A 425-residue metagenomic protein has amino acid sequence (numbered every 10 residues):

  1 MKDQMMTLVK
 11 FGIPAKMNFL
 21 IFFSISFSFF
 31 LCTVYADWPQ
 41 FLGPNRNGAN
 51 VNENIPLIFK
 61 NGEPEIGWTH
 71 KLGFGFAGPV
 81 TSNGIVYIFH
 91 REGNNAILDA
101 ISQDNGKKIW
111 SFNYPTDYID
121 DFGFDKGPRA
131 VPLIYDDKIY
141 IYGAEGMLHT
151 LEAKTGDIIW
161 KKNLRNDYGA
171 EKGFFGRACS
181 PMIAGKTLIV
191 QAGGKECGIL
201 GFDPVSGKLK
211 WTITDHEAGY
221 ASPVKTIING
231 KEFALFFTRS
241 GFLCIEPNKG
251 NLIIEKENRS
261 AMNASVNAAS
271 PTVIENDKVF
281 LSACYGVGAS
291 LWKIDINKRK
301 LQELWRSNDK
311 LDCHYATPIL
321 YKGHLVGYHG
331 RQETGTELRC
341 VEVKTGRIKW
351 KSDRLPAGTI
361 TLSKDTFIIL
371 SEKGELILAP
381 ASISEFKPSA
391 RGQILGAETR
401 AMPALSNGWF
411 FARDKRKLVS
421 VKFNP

Functional and structural regions predicted by a protein language model:
M1-M17: N-terminal secretory signal peptides that target proteins for export/translocation
K2-D3, C32, K293: Short intrinsically disordered, low-complexity coil segments enriched in acidic
V9-G12, I21, C32, G67 (+1 more regions): Compositionally biased amphipathic helical and low-complexity segments enriched in hydrophobic
I13-K16, I25, A36: Intrinsic disorder/low-complexity segments in short proteins, especially the signal peptide and propeptide regions
N18-F30: Bacterial N-terminal signal peptides
Y35-P425: Noncatalytic, solvent-exposed loop/strand surfaces of beta-propeller-type extracellular/periplasmic domains
